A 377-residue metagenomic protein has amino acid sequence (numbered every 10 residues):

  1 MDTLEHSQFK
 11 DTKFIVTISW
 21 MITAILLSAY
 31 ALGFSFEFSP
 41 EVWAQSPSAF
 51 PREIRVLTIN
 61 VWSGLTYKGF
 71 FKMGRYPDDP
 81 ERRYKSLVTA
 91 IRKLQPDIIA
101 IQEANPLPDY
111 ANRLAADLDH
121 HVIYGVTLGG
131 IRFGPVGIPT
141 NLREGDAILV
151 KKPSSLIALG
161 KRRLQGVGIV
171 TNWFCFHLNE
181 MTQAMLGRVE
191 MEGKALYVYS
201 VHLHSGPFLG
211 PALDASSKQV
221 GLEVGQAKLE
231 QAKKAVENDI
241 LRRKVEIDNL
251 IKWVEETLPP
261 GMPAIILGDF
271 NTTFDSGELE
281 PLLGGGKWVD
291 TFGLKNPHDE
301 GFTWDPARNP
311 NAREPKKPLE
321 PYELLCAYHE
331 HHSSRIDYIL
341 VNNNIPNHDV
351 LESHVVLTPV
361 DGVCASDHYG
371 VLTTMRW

Functional and structural regions predicted by a protein language model:
M1-K13: N-terminal secretory signal peptides that target proteins for export/translocation
D11-A24, S28-H120, T127-I138, Q226 (+2 more regions): N-terminal, active-site-proximal structural segment of metallo-dependent hydrolase catalytic domains
G33-S46, D248, K252-I265, F270-W377: Metal-dependent phosphoester-hydrolase catalytic domains
W43, E53, Q102-P211, H354: Structured beta-strand-rich core segments of catalytic domains in phosphoester-bond hydrolases
S48-R52, K93, A115-A116, P139-L142 (+6 more regions): Extracellular/periplasmic catalytic domains that process cell-envelope and extracellular macromolecules
I54-V61, L87-A111, L149, G187 (+5 more regions): Active-site beta-strand/loop signature of hydrolases that rely on acidic residues for catalysis
T58-R83, I169-H177, H204-R242: Acidic/histidine-rich helix-loop elements that form or flank divalent-metal/phosphate-binding sites at the catalytic
D79-L87, P106, N141, H177-T182 (+6 more regions): Soluble or luminal CAZymes and related metallo-dependent hydrolases
